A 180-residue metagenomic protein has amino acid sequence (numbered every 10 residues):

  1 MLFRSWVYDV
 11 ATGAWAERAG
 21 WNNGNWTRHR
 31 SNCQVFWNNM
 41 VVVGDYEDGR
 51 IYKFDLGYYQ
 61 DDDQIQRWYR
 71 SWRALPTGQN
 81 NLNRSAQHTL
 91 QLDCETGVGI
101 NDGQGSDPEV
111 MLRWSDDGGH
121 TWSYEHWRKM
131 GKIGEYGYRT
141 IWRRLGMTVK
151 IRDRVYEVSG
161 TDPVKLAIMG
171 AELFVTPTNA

Functional and structural regions predicted by a protein language model:
M1-A180: Beta-sheet repeat architectures centered on beta-propellers
